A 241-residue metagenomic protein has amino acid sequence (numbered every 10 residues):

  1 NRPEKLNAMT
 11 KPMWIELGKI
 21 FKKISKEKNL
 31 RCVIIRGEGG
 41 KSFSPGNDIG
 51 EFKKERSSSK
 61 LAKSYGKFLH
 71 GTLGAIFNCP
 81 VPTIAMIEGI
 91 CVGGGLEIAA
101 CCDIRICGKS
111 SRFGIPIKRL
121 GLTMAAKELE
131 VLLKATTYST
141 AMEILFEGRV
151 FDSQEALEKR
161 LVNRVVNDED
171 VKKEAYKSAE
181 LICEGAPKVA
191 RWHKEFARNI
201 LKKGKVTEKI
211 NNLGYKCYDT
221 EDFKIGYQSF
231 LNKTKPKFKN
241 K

Functional and structural regions predicted by a protein language model:
N1-R36, G74: Conserved CoA-thioester-binding segment of acyl-CoA-metabolizing enzymes
R2, E16-L17, I35, D48 (+5 more regions): Terminal peptide-recognition signature
K5, L161, K235-P236: Activation segment of ePK-like protein kinases, specifically the conserved APE
M13-E16, Y65-F68, I98, V171 (+1 more regions): Hydrophobic alpha-helical membrane-association signature
K28, G40, G148-Q154, E169 (+2 more regions): C-terminal alpha-helix plus adjacent terminal tail
N29, G37-A75, G121: Glycine- (often His-adjacent) and acidic-residue-rich active-site loop that binds/positions the CoA thioester
G40-S44, C91-G93, G114, K237: Short, active-site-adjacent cap segments at secondary-structure transitions
G74-K188, T220, I225-Q228: Crotonase-fold acyl-CoA enzyme core
